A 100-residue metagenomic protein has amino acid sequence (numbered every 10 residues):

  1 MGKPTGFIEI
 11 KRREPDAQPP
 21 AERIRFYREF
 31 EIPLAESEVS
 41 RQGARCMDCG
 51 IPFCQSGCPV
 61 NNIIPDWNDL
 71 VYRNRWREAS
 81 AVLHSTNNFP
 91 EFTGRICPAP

Functional and structural regions predicted by a protein language model:
M1-P100: Ferredoxin-type iron-sulfur electron-transfer modules and their immediate structural context
